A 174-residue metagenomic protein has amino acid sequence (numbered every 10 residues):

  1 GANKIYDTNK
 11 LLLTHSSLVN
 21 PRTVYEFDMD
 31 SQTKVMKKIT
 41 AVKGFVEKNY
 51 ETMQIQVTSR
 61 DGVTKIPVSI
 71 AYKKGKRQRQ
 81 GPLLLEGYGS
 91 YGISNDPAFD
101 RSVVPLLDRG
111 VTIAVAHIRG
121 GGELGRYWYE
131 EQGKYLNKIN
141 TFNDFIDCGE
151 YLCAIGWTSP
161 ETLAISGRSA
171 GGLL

Functional and structural regions predicted by a protein language model:
G1-D7: Structural signature of eukaryotic scaffold interfaces centered on beta-propeller domains
D7-N20: Short beta-strand elements that form the blades of beta-propeller/WD-repeat-like and other beta-sheet-rich scaffold
V19-F27: Structural motif
M29-T33, K38-R168: Cap/lid segment of the alpha/beta-hydrolase catalytic domain
